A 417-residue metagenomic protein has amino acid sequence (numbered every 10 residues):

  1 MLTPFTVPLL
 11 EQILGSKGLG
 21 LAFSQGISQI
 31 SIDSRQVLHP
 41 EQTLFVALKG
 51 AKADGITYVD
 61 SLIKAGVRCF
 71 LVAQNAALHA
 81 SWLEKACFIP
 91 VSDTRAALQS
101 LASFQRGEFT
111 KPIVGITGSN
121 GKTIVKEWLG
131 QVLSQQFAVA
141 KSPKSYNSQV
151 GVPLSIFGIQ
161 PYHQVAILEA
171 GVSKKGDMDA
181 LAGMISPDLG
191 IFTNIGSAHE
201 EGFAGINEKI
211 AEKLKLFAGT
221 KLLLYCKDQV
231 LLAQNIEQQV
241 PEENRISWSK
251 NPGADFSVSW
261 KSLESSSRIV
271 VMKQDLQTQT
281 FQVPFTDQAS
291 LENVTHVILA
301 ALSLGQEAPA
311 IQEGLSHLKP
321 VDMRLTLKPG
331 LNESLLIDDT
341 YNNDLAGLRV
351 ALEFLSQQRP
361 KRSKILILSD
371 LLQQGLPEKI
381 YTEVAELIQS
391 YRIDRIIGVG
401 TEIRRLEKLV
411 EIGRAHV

Functional and structural regions predicted by a protein language model:
M1-S100, Q358-R359, Q374, E386 (+1 more regions): N-terminal leader/targeting and accessory segments in enzymes
P8-L14, A96-D228, L232-E243: Phosphate-binding loop of NTP-binding sites
Q36-A47, V150, L154-A166, D188-F192 (+1 more regions): Mobile, glycine- and charge-enriched loop segments and immediately flanking short secondary-structure elements within
G50-A53, V321, T340-G413: Active-site beta-alpha connecting loops in nucleotide-dependent enzymes
I56-Y58, E200-N207, L348, G375-E378: Glycine/threonine-rich flexible loop motifs
A76-W82, I191-L335, K361-R362, E386-Q389 (+2 more regions): Acidic, Mg2+-coordinating active-site environments of NTP-dependent enzymes
A415-V417: Conserved small/polar residues in nucleotide/adenosyl-binding loops
